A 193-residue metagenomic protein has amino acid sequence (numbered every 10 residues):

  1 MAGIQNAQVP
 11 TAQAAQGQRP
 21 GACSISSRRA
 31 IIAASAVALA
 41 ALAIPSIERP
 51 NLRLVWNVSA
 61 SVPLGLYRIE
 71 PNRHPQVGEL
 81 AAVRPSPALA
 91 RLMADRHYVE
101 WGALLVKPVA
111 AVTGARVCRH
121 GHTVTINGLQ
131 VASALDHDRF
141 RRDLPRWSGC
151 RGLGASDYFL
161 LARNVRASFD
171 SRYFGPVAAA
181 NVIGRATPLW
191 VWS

Functional and structural regions predicted by a protein language model:
M1-L104, G152, G175-S193: Protein maturation boundaries and topogenic segments
S59, A103, R116, T123 (+2 more regions): A residue-level structural signature of the nucleotidyltransferase/glycosyltransferase Rossmann-like core
S61, A103-L105, A111, L144-W147: Residues that act as N-cap/strand-start positions at coil-to-secondary-structure junctions
E100-S133: Mid-length scaffold segments of soluble, non-membrane domains
T125-A134, D138-S193: Beta-strand-rich cores of mature extracytoplasmic or soluble domains
